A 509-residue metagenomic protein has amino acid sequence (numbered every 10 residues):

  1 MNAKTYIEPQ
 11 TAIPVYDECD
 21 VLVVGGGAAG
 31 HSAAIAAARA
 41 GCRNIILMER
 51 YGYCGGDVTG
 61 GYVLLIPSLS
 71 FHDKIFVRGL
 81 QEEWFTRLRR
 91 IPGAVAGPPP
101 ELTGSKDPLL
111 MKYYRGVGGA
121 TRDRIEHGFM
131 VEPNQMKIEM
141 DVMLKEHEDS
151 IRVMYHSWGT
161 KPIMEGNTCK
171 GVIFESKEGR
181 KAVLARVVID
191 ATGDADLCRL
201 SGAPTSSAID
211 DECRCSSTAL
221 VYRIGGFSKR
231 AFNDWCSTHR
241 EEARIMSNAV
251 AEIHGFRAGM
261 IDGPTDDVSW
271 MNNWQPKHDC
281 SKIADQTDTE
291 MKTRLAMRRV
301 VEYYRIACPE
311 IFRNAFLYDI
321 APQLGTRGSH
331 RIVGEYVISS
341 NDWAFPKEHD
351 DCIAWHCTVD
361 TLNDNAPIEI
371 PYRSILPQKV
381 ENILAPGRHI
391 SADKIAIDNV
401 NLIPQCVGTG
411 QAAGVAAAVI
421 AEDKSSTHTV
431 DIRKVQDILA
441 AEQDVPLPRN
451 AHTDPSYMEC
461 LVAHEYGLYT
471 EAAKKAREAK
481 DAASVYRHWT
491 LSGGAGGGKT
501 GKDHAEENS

Functional and structural regions predicted by a protein language model:
N2, Q10, E18, C42-N44 (+1 more regions): Conserved N-terminal/central alpha/beta ligand/cofactor-binding core
A3, A12, D57, W84 (+10 more regions): Flavin (FAD/FMN)-binding glycine-rich loop and adjacent Rossmann-like elements that form
Y16-G27: Beta1/beta-strand and adjacent pyrophosphate-binding region of the FAD-binding site in flavoprotein oxidoreductases
G27, Y51-C54, L64-P67, G159-K161 (+3 more regions): Acidic, glycine-rich active-site loops and adjacent beta-strand->loop/helix elements that engage anionic groups
G30: N-terminal Rossmann-fold NAD(P) dinucleotide-binding loop
A37: Aromatic pocket-lining residues of Rossmann-like dinucleotide-binding sites
